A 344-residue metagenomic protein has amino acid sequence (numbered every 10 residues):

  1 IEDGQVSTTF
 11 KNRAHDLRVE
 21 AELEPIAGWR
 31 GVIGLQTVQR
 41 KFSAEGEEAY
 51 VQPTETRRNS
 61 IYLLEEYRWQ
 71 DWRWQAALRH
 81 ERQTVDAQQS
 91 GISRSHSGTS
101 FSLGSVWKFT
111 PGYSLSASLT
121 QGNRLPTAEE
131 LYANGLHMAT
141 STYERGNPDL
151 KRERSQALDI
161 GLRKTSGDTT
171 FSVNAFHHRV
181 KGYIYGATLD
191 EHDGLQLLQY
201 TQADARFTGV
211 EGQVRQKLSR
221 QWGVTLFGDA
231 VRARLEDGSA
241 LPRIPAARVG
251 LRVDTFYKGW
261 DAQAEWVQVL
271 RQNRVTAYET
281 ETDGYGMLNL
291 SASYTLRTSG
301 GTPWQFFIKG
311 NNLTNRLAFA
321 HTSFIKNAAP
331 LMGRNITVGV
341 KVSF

Functional and structural regions predicted by a protein language model:
I1, N12, V38-F42, E81-V85 (+9 more regions): Structural signature of outer-membrane beta-barrel domains
I1-K108, K164, T169-H177, K217 (+1 more regions): Face-selective signature of the C-terminal outer-membrane beta-barrel domain
E2-T9, A44-P53, T84-S93, S102 (+6 more regions): Extracellular loop and loop/strand-boundary signature of outer-membrane beta-barrel proteins
A27, G31, T170-S172, F176-V180 (+3 more regions): Gram-negative outer-membrane beta-barrel transporters
A27-G31, Q70-W74, T99, P111-L115 (+7 more regions): Outer-envelope beta-barrel architecture signal
I33-L35, E65, A76, L103 (+9 more regions): Membrane-embedded beta-strand positions of outer-membrane beta-barrel proteins
T56, S93-R94, S100-K108, G112-S114 (+5 more regions): Outer-membrane beta-barrel signature, preferentially recognizing the C-terminal barrel domain of Gram-negative
N123-R124, R179-K181, R271-R274, Y294-F344: C-terminal beta-signal and adjacent terminal beta-strands/loops of Gram-negative outer-membrane beta-barrel proteins
